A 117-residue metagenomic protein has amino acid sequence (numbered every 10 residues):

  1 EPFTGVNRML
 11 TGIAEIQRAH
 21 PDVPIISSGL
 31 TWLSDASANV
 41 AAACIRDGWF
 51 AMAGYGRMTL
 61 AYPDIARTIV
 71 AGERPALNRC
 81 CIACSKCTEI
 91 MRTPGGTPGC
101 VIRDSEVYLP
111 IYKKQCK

Functional and structural regions predicted by a protein language model:
E1-K117: Flavin-dependent oxidoreductase catalytic cores
